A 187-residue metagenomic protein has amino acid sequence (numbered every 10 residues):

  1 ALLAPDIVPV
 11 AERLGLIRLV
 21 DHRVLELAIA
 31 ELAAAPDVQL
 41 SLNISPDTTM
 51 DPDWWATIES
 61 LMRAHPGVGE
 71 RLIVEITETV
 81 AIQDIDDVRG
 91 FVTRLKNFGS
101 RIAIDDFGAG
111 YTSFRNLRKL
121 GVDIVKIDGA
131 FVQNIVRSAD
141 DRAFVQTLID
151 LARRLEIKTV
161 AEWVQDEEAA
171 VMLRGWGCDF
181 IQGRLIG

Functional and structural regions predicted by a protein language model:
A1, L25-I29, D106, G183: Short acidic-capped amphipathic helix/loop micro-motif used as an active-site/signal-coupling element
A1-P5, D51-P52, A130: Cytochrome P450 core scaffold surrounding the K-helix E-X-X-R motif and the conserved "meander" helix-loop region
A1-P9, D123-V125: A short, well-structured catalytic beta-strand-centered motif of the EAL phosphodiesterase domain for c-di-GMP
P5-P9, R18, T93, Q133: Conserved long alpha-helical elements within nucleotide-processing catalytic cores of c-di-GMP signaling and class III
L14-D87, W163: Catalytic core of bacterial c-di-GMP phosphodiesterases, primarily the EAL and HD-GYP domains, capturing alpha-helical
A56-E59, D87-F91, A139-Q146: Charged helix-capping and loop-helix junction motifs
L61-I135, L151-G187: The catalytic core of metal-dependent phosphodiesterases that act on cyclic dinucleotides
